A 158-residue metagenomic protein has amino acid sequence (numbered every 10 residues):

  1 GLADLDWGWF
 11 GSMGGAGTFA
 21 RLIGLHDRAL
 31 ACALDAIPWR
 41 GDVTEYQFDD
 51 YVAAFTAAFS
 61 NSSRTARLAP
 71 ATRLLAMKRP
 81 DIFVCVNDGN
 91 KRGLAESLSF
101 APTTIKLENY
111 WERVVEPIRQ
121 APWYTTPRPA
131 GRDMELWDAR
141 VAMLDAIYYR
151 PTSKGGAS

Functional and structural regions predicted by a protein language model:
G1-R64, R79-S158: An N-terminal alpha-helical hairpin/helix-loop-helix interaction module that forms a charged, gly/pro-flexible surface
P70-L74: Conserved beta-strand->loop/alpha-helix structural units within folded catalytic cores of enzymes with alpha/beta
